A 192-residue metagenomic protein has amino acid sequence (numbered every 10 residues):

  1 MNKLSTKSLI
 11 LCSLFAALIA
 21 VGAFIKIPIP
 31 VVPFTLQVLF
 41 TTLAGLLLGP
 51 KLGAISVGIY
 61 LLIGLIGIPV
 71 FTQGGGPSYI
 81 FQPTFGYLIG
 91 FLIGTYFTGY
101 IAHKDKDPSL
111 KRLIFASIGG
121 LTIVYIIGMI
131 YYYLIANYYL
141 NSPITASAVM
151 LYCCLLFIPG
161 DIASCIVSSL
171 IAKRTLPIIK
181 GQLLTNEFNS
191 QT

Functional and structural regions predicted by a protein language model:
M1-S13, A148-T192: Alpha-helical transmembrane segments and their cytosolic interface
M1-S56, I66: Hydrophobic transmembrane alpha-helices
I10-L14, V21, S78-I126: Short helix-perturbing small/polar motifs within transmembrane alpha-helices
L18, G22, K26, A44 (+12 more regions): Alpha-helical membrane-inserting segments
G22-F34, I59-G94: Interfacial aromatic-anchored transmembrane helix boundaries in multi-pass membrane proteins
G53-V57, L113, V149: Alpha-helical transmembrane segments and their helix-entry boundary regions
V57-G58, S117-I118, C153-C154: Residue-level recognition of transmembrane alpha-helices in multi-pass small-molecule transporters/permeases
Q73-Y79, L140-L156: Active-site-proximal inter-transmembrane loops
